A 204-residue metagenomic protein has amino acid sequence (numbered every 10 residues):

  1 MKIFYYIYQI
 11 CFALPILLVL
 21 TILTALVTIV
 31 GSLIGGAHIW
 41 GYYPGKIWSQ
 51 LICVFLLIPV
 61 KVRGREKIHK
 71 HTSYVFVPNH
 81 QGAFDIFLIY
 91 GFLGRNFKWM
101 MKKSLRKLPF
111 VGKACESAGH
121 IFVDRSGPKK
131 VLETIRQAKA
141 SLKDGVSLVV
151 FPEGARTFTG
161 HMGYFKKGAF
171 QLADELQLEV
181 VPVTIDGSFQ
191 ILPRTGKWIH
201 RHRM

Functional and structural regions predicted by a protein language model:
M1-Y5: Short, membrane-interfacial amphipathic segments enriched in basic
T21-Y43, I47, V54-L56, H69-P128: Catalytic core of membrane glycerolipid acyltransferases/transacylases, capturing the structured, soluble-facing
L56-R63, V131-L132, S188-I191: Short gly/ser/thr-rich secondary-structure transition/capping motifs
R65-K70, W198-I199: A short beta-turn/loop motif at secondary-structure boundaries
H80-G82, E153-T157: Short glycine-rich anion-binding loops that position phosphate/pyrophosphate groups of nucleotides and phosphorylated
F110-G112, K143-V149, F158-M204: A cross-family acyltransferase "interaction/gating" segment
K130-K139: Anionic-ligand binding region
